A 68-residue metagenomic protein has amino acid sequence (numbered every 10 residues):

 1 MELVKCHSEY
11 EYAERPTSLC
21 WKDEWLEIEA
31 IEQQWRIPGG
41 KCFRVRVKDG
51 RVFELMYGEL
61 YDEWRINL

Functional and structural regions predicted by a protein language model:
M1-L68: Cysteine-centric segments in proteins
